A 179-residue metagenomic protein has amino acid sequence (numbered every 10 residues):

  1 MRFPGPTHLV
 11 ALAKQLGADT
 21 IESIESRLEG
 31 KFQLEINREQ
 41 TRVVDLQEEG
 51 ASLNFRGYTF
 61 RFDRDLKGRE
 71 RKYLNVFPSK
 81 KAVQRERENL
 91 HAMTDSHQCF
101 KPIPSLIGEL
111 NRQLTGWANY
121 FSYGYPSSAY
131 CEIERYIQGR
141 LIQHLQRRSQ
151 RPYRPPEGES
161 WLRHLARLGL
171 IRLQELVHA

Functional and structural regions predicted by a protein language model:
M1-A179: Non-catalytic terminal/accessory segments
